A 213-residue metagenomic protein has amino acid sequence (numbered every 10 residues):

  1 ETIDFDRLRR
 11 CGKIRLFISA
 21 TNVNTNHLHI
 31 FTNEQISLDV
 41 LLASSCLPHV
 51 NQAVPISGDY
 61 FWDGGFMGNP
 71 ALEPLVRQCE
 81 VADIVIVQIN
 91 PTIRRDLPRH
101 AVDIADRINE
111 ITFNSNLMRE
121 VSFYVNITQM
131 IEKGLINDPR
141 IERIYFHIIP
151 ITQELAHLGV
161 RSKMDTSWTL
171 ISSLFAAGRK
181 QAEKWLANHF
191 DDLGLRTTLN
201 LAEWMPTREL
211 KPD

Functional and structural regions predicted by a protein language model:
E1-F31, I56-S57: Patatin-like phospholipase catalytic region
E1-F5, L38, L42-A53, G64-A71: Active-site glycine-rich loop that binds ribose-phosphate moieties when present
I3-R7, S45, A182, L186-H189: Structural signal for hydrophobic packing residues in well-ordered secondary-structure cores of soluble enzyme domains
R9-R10, N51-Q52, D83-V85: Short, structured loop/turn "capping" segments at alpha-beta junctions
I14, T25, V50, R143-Y145: A generic structural signal for well-ordered coil/turn residues at beta-strand boundaries that shape enzyme active-site
T21-V23, T32-S37, D59, G65-D213: Non-catalytic peripheral regions of patatin-like phospholipases
